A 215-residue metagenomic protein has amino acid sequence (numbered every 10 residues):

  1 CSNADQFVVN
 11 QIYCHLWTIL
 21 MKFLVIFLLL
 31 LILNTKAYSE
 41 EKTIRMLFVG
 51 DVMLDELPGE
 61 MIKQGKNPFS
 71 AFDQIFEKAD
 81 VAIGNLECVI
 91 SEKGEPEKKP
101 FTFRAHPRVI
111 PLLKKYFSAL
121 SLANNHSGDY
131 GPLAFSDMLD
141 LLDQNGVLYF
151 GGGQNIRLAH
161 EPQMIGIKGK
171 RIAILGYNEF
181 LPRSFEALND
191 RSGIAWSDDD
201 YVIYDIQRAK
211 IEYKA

Functional and structural regions predicted by a protein language model:
F7: Cationic, low-complexity basic patches in intrinsically disordered or flexible, solvent-exposed regions
L24-L33: Sec-dependent N-terminal signal peptides
Y38-A215: Acidic, metal/ion-coordinating pockets
